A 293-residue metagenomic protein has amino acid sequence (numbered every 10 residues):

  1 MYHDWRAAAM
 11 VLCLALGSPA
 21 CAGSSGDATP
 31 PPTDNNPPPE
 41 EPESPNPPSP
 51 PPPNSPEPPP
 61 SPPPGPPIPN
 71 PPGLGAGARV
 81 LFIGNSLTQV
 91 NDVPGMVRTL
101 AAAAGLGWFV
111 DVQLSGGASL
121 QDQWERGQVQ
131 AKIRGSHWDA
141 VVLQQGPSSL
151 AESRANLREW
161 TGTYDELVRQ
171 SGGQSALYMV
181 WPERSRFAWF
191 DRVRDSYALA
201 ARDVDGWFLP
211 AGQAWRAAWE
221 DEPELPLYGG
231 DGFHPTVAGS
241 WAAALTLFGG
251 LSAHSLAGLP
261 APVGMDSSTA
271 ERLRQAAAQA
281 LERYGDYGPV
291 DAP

Functional and structural regions predicted by a protein language model:
M1-A9: Bacterial N-terminal signal peptides that target proteins for export
A9-P19: Bacterial N-terminal signal peptides
A20-N70: Ser/Thr-rich, Pro/Gly/Ala-heavy low-complexity intrinsically disordered linkers and tails of secreted extracellular
P53, P58-P94, T99, A103 (+1 more regions): N-terminal module-boundary/linker segments of secreted carbohydrate-active enzymes
A78-L81, L87-W160, R169: Conserved SGNH/GDSL esterase-like catalytic core that processes O-acyl groups on lipids and polysaccharides
P94-R98, T161, D165, R194 (+2 more regions): Extracytoplasmic/secreted envelope proteins and their assembly/folding machinery, especially bacterial periplasmic
Q130-W241, G249-G250, L256-P260: Alpha-helical cap/lid subdomain in secreted, periplasmic, or secretory-pathway luminal O-acyl-processing enzymes
H234, A244-P293: Conserved catalytic region of serine esterases and O-acyltransferases that act on ester linkages in lipids
